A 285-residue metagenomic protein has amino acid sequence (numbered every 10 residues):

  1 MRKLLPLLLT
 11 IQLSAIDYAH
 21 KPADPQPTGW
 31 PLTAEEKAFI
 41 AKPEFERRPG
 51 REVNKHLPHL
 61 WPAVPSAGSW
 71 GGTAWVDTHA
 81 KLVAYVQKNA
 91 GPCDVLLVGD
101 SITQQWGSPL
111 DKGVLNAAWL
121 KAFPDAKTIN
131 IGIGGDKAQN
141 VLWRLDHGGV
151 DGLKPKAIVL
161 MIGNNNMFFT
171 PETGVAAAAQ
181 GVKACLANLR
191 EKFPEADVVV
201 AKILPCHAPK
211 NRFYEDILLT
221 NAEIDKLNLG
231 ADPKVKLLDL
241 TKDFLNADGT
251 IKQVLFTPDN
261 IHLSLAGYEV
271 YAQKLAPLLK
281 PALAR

Functional and structural regions predicted by a protein language model:
M1-L7: Sec-dependent signal peptide recognition, specifically the positively charged N-region followed immediately by
R2, L13-V98, I102-G113, L283-R285: N-terminal secretory targeting modules
A90, F123, F193, A231-D232: A structural signal for short coil/turn segments at secondary-structure junctions
D94-G99, K127-G132, K156-I162, N166 (+3 more regions): Structural recognition of the beta-strand scaffold that forms the well-ordered cores of secreted hydrolase catalytic
L97, D136, N140, T173 (+6 more regions): Extracytoplasmic/secreted proteins, especially bacterial periplasmic and envelope-associated proteins
Q104-P124, A138-K183, N188, K192 (+1 more regions): Oxyanion-hole/transition-state-stabilizing segment in secreted/luminal serine hydrolases and related acyltransferases
I129-I131, F168-V175, A208-N211, T257-H262: Second-shell loop/turn segments in exported
P205-R285: Catalytic His-Asp segment of secreted/periplasmic serine-dependent ester chemistry enzymes
